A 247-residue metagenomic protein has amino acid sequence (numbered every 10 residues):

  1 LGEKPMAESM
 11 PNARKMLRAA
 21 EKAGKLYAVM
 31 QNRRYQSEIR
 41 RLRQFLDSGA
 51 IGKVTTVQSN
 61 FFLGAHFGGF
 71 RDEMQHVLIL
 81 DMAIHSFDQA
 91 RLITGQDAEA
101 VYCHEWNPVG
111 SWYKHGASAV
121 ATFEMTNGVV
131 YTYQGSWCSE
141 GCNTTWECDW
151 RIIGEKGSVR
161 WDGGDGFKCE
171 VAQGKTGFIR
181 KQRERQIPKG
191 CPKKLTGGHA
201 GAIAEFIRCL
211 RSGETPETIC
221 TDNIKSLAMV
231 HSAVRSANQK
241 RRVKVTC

Functional and structural regions predicted by a protein language model:
L1-G2, Y27-V29, Q58, Y133 (+1 more regions): Hydrophobic residues in well-ordered beta-strands that form the structural core
L1-R34, G49: Beta-strand-loop-alpha-helix segment that lines the small-molecule cofactor/substrate pocket of alpha/beta enzymes
N12-L17, K22-K25, V171, F206-C247: C-terminal helix-rich "cap/oligomerization" subdomain common to oxidoreductases
K25-L26, R33-Y113, A119-T122, K240: Predominantly a Rossmann-like dinucleotide-binding segment in NAD(P)-dependent oxidoreductases
D88-G166, A200-G213: Contiguous beta-strand/loop segments that form the cofactor/metal-binding neighborhood of enzyme cores
W150, G166-E184: Short polybasic amphipathic segments
Q182-K194: C-terminal "lid/loop" region of Rossmann-like NAD(P)-dependent oxidoreductases
C191-I203: Active-site loop of classical SDR/Rossmann-like NAD(P)-dependent oxidoreductases, centered on the catalytic Tyr-X3-Lys
